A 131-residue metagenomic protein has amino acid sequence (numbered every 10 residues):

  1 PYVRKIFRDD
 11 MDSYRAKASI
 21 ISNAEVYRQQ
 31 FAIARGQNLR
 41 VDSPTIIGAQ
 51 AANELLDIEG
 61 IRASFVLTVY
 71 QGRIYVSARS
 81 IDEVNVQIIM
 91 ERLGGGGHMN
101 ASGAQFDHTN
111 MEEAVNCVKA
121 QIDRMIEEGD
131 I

Functional and structural regions predicted by a protein language model:
P1-I131: Hydrophobic helix-and-loop "lid/oligomerization" segment in the mid-to-C-terminal part of catalytic domains
